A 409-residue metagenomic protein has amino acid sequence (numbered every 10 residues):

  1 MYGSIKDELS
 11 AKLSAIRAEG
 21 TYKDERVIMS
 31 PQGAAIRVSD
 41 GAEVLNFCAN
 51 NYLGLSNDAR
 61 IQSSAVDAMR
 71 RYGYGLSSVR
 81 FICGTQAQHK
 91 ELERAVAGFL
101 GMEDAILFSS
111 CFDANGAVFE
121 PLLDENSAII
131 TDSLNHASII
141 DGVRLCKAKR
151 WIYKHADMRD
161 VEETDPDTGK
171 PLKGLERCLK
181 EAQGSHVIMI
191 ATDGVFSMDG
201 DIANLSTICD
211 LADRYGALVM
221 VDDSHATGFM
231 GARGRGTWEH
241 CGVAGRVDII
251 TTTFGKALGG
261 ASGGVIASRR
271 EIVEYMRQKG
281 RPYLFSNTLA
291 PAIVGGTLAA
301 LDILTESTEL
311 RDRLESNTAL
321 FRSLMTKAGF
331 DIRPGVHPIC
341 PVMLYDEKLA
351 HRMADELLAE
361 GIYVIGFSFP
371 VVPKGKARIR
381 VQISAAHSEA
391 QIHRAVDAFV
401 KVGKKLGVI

Functional and structural regions predicted by a protein language model:
S10-A11, A15-Y72, A217: N-terminal "arm"/small-domain region of PLP-dependent enzymes with the aminotransferase-like
N51, A156-V221: Active-site phosphate-binding strand-loop segment of PLP-dependent enzymes
L55, D312-F321, T326-G361, V371 (+2 more regions): Conserved PLP-binding catalytic core of the aspartate aminotransferase-like
A59, S63-D67, R71, G98 (+2 more regions): PLP-dependent enzyme catalytic core of the Aspartate aminotransferase-like
V79-T85, E93-A117: Short loop-beta-helix segment that forms the pyridoxal 5′-phosphate
S110, I130-K147: Substrate-binding/gating loop at the entrance of the active-site cleft, primarily in PLP-dependent aminotransferase-like
V118-A137, P166: Conserved PLP-anchoring active-site segment centered on the Schiff-base-forming lysine
Y215-L218, H225, M230-V336: Active-site C-terminal subdomain of aminotransferase-like
